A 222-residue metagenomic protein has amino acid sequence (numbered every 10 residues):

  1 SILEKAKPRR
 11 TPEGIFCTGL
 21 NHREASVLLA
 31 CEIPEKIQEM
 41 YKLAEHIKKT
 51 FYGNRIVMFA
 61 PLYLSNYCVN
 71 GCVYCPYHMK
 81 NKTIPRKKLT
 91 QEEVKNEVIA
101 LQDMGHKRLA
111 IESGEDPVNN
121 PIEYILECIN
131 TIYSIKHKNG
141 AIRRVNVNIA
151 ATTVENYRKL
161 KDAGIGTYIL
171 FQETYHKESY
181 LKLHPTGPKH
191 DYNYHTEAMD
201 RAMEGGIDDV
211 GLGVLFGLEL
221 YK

Functional and structural regions predicted by a protein language model:
S1-N70: Flexible, acidic/Gly-rich N-terminal and inter-domain linker regions that tether and position cofactor-handling modules
K7, I33, A44, K48 (+4 more regions): Structural signal for hydrophobic packing residues in well-ordered secondary-structure cores of soluble enzyme domains
G19-L20, V73, F171-E173: A broad, low-specificity signal for short, low-complexity segments enriched in glycine/proline and polar/charged
G53, V57-E93: Canonical Radical SAM [4Fe-4S] cluster-binding loop centered on the CxxxCxxC motif and its immediate flanking residues
M79-K95, L101-A202, D208-L218: Core AdoMet radical
